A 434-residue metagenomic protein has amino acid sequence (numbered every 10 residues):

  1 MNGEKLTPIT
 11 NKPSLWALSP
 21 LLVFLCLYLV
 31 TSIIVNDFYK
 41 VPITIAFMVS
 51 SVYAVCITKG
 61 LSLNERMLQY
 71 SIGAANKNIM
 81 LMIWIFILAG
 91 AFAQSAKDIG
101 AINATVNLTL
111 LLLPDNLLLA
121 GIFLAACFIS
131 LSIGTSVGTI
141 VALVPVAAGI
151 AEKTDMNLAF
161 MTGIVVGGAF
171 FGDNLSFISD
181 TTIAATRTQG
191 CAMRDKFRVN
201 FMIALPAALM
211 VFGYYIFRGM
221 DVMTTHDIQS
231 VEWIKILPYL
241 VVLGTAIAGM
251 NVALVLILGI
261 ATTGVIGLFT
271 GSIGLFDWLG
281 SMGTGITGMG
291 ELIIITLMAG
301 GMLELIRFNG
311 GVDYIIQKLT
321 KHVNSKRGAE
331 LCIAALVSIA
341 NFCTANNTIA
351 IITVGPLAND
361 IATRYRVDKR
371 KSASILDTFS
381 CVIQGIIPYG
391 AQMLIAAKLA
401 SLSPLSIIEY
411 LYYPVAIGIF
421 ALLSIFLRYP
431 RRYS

Functional and structural regions predicted by a protein language model:
I9-P13, I33-A46, G73-K77, T109-P114 (+4 more regions): Interfacial loop-to-helix junctions that mark the boundaries of transmembrane helices in multi-pass membrane
L15-L27, F38-K59, M82-L88, I234-T245 (+3 more regions): Hydrophobic mid-bilayer segments of alpha-helices in multi-pass membrane transport proteins, especially secondary
T44, M48, C56, M67-G100 (+6 more regions): Core transmembrane alpha-helical segments of multi-pass membrane transporters/permeases
L61-L63, A75-I79, D98, D155-A159 (+6 more regions): Juxtamembrane helix-boundary/capping and inter-helix hinge elements in multi-pass membrane proteins
N76-M82, N107-L124, A151-M161, Q229-L237 (+4 more regions): Membrane-interfacial loop-to-helix junctions in multi-pass transporters
I83-F92, P114-V146, L319-N359, L376: Hydrophobic alpha-helical transmembrane segments of multi-pass integral membrane proteins, predominantly secondary
I85, N116-I129, D155-F171, G328-N341 (+2 more regions): Alpha-helical transmembrane segments of multi-pass membrane proteins
G167-F170, N174-Q229, I234, I386 (+1 more regions): Juxtamembrane and boundary regions of transmembrane helices in multi-pass small-molecule transporters and channels
